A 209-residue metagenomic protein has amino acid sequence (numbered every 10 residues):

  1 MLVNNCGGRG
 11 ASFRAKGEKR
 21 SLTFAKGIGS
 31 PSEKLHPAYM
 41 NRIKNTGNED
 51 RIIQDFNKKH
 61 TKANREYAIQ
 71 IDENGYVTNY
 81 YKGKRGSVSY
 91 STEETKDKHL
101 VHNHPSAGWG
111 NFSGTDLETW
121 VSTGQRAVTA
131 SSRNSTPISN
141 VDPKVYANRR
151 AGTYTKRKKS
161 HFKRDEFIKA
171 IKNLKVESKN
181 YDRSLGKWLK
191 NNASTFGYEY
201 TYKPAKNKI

Functional and structural regions predicted by a protein language model:
M1-K16: Non-Sec secretion/translocation targeting segments of pathogen effectors
R14-S30, S87-I209: Active-site-proximal loop/helix of nucleotide/amide-processing enzymes and allied scaffolds
S21-N45: Short, compositionally biased leader-like segments
K34, I71, S106: Active-site-proximal, substrate-binding regions of enzyme catalytic domains and RNA-binding/basic surfaces
M40-K58, W109-T115: Charged, amphipathic alpha-helical segments
H60-N64: A short catalytic or substrate-binding loop motif that flags glycine-/basic-rich loops and adjacent residues that bind
R65-E73, A127-S131: Short beta-strand scaffold segments in enzyme catalytic cores
G75-T92: A short, well-structured beta->alpha microelement
